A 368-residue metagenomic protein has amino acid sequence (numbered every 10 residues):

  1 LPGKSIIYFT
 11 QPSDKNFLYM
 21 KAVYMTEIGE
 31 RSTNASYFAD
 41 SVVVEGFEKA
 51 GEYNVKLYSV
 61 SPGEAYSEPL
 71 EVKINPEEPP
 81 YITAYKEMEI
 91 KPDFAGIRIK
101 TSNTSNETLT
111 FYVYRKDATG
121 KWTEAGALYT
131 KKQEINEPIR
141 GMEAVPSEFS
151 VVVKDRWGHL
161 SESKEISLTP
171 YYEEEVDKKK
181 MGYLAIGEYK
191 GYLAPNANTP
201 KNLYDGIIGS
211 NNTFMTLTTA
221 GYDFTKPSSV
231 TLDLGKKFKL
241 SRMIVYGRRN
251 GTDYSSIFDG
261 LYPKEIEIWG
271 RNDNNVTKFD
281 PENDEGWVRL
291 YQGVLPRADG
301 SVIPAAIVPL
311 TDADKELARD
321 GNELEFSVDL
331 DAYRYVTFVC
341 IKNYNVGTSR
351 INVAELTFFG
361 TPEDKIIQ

Functional and structural regions predicted by a protein language model:
L1-D14, E68-E107, E162-A185, P362-D364 (+1 more regions): Pro/Thr/Ser/Gly-rich low-complexity, intrinsically disordered linker/stalk tracts
G3-R31, K100-A125, Y262-P263: Solvent-exposed loop/turn segments flanking beta-strands in beta-repeat/beta-sandwich domains
F17, A50-E52, T108, A144-E148 (+1 more regions): Extracellular Ig-like/FN3 beta-sandwich strand-entry sites
S32-F38, E124-Q133, L317: Short beta-strand segments within Ig-like beta-sandwich modules, predominantly Fibronectin type-III
F38-V43, K132-E137, G321-L324: Short S/T/G- and acidic-enriched coil/turn segments that sit immediately N-terminal to beta-strands in beta-sandwich
V44-L70, I135-Y171: Beta-strand-rich modules
R115-N136, S150-N198: Preference for solvent-exposed, low-hydrophobicity sequence contexts
I207-E282, D320-Q368: Aromatic, loop-rich ligand-recognition surfaces of beta-strand-rich domains
